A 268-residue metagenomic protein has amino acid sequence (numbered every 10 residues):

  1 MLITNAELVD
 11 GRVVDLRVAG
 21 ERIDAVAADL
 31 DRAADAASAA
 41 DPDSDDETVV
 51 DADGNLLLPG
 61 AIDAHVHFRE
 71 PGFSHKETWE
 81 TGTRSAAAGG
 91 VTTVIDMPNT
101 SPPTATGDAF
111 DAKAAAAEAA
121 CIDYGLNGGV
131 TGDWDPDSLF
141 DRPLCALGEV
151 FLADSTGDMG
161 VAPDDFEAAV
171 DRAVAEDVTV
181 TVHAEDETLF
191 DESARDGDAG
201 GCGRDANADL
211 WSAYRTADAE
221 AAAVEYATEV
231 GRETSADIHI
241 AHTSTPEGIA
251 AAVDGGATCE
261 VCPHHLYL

Functional and structural regions predicted by a protein language model:
M1-P59: Histidine-rich, glycine-flanked metal-binding segment
A6, E21, G54, H65 (+7 more regions): Divalent metal-coordination and catalytic microenvironments
D53-A119: Metal-associated gating/positioning segment near the N- to mid-region
H75-T83, T131-R142: Short, acidic/polar
I95-D96, G125-N127, A236-H242: Short catalytic-loop micro-motif centered on adjacent basic/acidic residues
A115-V130: A glycine-rich helix N-cap at a beta->alpha junction
W134, S138-V150, S155-L268: Histidine/acidic residue-rich metal-binding segments in metalloenzymes
